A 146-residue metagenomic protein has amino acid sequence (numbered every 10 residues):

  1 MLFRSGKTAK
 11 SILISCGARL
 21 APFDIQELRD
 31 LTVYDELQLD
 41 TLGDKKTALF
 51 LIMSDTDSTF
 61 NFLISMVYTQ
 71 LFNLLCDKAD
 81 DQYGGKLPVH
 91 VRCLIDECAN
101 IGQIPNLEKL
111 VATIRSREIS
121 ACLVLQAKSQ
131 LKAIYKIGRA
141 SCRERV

Functional and structural regions predicted by a protein language model:
M1-I119, R145: P-loop NTPase motor domains
V111-R145: Conserved ATP-driven motor cores of ASCE-family P-loop NTPases powering translocation/secretion/packaging/pilus
